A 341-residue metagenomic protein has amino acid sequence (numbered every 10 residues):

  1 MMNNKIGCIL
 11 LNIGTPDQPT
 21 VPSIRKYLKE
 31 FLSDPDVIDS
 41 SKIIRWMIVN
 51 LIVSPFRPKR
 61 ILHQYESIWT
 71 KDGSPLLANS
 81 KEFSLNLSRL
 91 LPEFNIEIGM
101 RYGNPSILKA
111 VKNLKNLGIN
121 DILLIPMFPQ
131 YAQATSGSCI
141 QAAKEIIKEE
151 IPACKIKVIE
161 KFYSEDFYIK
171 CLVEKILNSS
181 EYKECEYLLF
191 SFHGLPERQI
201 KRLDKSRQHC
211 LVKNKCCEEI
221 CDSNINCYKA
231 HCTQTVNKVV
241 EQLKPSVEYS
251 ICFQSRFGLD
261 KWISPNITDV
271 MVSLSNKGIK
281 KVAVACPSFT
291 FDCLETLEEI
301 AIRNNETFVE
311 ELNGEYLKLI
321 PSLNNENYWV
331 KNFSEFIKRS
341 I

Functional and structural regions predicted by a protein language model:
M2-I341: Active-site-proximal alpha-helix that buttresses catalytic centers in soluble enzyme cores
